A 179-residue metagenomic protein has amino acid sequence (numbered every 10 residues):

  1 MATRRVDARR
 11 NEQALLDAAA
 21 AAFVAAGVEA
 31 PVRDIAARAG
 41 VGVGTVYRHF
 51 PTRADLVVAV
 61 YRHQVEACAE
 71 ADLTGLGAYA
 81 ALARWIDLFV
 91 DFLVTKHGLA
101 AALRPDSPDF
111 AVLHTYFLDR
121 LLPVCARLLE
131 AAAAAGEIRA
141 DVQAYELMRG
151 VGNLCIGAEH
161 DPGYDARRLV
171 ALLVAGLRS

Functional and structural regions predicted by a protein language model:
M1-E29, R33-R38, D55: Basic, helix-initiating cap at the start of DNA-binding domains
A2, D91, P123, R127-I138 (+2 more regions): C-terminal peripheral helix-coil segments that are non-catalytic and often amphipathic
G27-V28, R48, R139: Helix-turn-helix/winged-helix DNA-binding modules
P31, A69, G98-R104, D141-V142: Short, hydrophobic secondary-structure boundary micro-motifs
G40-F50: Short hydrophobic/aromatic patch on the recognition helix
T52-V57, C68: Short amphipathic alpha-helical segment with a characteristic S/N-K-E followed by hydrophobic residues
A59, E70-T95, D109-L113: Hydrophobic alpha-helical connector segments
D91-R127, G152-H160: Short secondary-structure transition hinges
